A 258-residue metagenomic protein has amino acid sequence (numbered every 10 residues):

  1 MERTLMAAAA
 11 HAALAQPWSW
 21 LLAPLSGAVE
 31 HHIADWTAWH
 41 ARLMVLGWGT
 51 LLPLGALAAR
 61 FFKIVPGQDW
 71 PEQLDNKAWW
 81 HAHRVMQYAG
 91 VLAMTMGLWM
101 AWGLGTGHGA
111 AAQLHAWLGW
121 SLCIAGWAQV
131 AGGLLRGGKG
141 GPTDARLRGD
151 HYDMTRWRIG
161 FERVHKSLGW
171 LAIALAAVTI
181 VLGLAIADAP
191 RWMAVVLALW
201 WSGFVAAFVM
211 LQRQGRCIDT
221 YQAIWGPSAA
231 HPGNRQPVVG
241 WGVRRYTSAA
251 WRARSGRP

Functional and structural regions predicted by a protein language model:
E2-P258: Membrane-embedded alpha-helical bundles that constitute the cytochrome b-like, heme-associated redox core of multi-pass
